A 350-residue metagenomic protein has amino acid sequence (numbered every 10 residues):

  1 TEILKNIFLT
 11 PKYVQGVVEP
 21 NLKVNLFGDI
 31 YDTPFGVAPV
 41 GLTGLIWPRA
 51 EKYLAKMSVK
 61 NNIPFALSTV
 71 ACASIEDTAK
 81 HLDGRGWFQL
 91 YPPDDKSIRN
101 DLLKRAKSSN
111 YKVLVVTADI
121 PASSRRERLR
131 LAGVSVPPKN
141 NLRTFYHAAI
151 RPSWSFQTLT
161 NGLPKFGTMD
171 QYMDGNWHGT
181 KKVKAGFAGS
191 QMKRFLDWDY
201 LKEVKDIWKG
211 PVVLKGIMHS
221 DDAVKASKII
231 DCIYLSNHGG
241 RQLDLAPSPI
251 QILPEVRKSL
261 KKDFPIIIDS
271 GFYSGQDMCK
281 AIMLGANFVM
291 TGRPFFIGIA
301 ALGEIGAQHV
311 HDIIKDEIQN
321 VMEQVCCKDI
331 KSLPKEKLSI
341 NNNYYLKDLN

Functional and structural regions predicted by a protein language model:
T1-D29, P137-L196, K331-L333, S339-N350: An N-cap/entry alpha-helix motif that binds or orients negatively charged groups
T1-I7, Q191, S248-D269, Y273-N350: Alpha/beta catalytic cores of nucleotide-metabolism and tRNA/nucleoside-modifying enzymes
T1-P121, I314-D316, L333-N350: N-terminal capping/small domains of soluble enzymes
P20, G41, R125-A132, H147-W198 (+3 more regions): Glycine/Thr-rich beta-alpha phosphate-binding loop at enzyme active sites
F35-A38, F65-L67, G86-L90, L114 (+4 more regions): Hydrophobic faces of well-ordered beta-strands that scaffold small-molecule active sites in alpha/beta enzyme cores
V37, S58, V116, V204 (+4 more regions): Conserved, mostly hydrophobic/aromatic
I46-E51, L67-R85, P93-R105, P121-A132 (+4 more regions): Active-site-adjacent beta->alpha loops and helix N-cap segments on the catalytic face of soluble alpha/beta enzymes
T69-C72, P93, L214-S220, F264-M278: Glycine-rich beta-to-alpha transition loops that act as phosphate-gripper elements at the mouths of alpha/beta enzyme
